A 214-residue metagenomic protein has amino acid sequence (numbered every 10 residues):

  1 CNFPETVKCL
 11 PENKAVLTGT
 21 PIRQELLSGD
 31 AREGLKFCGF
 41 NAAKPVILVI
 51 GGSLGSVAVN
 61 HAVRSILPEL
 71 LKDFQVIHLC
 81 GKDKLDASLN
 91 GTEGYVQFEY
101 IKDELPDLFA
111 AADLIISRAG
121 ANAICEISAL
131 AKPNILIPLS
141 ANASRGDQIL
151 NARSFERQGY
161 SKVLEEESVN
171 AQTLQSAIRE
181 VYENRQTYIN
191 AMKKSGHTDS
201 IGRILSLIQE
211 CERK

Functional and structural regions predicted by a protein language model:
C1-R32: Active-site-proximal region of nucleotide-activated glycan assembly enzymes, centered on histidine/acidic-rich loops
E5-A15, L85-G94, I127: Short loop/helix-cap segments at secondary-structure boundaries that form the rim of catalytic
A31-E33, F40-L114, I149-N151, R157 (+1 more regions): Donor-nucleotide binding loops and adjacent catalytic segments primarily of GT-B fold Leloir glycosyltransferases
F98, A110-C125, K132-P133: Acidic donor-binding loop of glycosyltransferase active sites
S117, P133-R145: Short hydrophobic beta-strand element within catalytic cores of glycosyltransferases and related nucleotide-activated
E126-A129, R145-Q158: Short acidic/histidine- and often glycine-rich active-site loop of Leloir-type glycosyltransferases that engages
Q186-T198: A short, well-ordered alpha-helix in the C-terminal region of glycosyltransferases
H197-K214: C-terminal alpha-helical cap of glycosyltransferases
